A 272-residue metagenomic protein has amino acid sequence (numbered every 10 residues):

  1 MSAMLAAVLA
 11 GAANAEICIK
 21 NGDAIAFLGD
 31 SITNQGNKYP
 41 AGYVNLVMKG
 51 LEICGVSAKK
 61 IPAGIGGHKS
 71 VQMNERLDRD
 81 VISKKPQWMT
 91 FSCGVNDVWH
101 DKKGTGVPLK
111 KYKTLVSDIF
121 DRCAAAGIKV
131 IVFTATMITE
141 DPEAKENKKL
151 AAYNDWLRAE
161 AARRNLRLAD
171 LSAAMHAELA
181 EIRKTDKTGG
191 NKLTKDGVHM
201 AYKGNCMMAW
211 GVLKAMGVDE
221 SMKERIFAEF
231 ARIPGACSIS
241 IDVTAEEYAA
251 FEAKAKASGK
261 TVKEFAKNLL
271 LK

Functional and structural regions predicted by a protein language model:
S2-V8: Bacterial N-terminal signal peptides
G11-A15: Boundary at the C-terminal end of the N-terminal hydrophobic targeting segment
C18-N21, A41, N45-S57, Q72-P234: Alpha-helical cap/lid subdomain in secreted, periplasmic, or secretory-pathway luminal O-acyl-processing enzymes
D23-K38, H68-K69, V98: Catalytic nucleophile-elbow at a beta strand-turn-alpha helix junction centered on a G-D-S/GDSL motif, marking
F27-D30, P62, S92: Active-site neighborhood of phospho(di)ester-bond hydrolases with catalytic His/Asp-centered motifs
S57-A63: Short beta-strand elements in bilobed, periplasmic/extracellular small-molecule ligand-binding domains
R232-E252: Charged/polar low-complexity intrinsically disordered segments, enriched in acidic residues
I241, F251, S258-L271: Short amphipathic alpha-helical segments
